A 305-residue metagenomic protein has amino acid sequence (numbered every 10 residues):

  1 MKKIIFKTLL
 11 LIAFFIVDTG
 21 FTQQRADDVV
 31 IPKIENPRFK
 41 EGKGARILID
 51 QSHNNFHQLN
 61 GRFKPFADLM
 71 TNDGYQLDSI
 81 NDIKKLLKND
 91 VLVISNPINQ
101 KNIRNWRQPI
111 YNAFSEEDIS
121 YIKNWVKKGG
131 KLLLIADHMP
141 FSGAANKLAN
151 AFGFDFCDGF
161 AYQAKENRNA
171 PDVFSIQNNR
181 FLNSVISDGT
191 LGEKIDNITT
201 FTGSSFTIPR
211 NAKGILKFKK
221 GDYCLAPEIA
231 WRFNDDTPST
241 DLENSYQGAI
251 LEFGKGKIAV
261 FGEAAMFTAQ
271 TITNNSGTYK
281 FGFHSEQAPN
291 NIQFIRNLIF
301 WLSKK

Functional and structural regions predicted by a protein language model:
M1-Q23: Bacterial Sec-dependent N-terminal signal peptides
F21-K305: Short, surface-exposed patches at the edges or C-terminal ends of soluble domains, predominantly
